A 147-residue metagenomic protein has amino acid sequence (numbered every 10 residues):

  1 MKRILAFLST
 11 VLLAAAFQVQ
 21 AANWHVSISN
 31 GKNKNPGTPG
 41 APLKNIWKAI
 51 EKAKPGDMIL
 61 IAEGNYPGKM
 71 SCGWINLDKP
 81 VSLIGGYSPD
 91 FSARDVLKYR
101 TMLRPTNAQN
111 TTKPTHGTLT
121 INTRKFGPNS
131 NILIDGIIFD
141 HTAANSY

Functional and structural regions predicted by a protein language model:
M1-I4: Positively charged n-region of N-terminal signal peptides that target proteins for export
L8-A15: Bacterial N-terminal signal peptides
T10, T38, T101: Ser/Thr-centric signal marking residues that sit in or immediately flank functional binding/regulatory motifs
Q18-K48, E63-N65: Right-handed parallel beta-helix/beta-solenoid
W24-S29, A62, I84-S88, D140: Predominantly extracellular/luminal cell-surface or secreted proteins
W47, K52-P55, P67-I84, P89-G136 (+1 more regions): Extracellular beta-strand-rich solenoid/capping regions of secreted or surface-exposed proteins that bind or remodel
M58: Short glycine-centered segments of the SAM/dcSAM-binding site in methyltransferase folds
